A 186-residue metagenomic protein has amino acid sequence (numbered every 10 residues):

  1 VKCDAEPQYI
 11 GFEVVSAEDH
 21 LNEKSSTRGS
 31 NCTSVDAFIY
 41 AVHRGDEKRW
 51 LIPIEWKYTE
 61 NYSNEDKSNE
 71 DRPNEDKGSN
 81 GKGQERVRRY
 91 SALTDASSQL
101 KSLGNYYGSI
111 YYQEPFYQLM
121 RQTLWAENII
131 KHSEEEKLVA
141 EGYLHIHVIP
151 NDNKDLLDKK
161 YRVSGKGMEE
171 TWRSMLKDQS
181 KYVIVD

Functional and structural regions predicted by a protein language model:
K2-E47: Active-site metal-binding core of divalent-cation-utilizing nuclease and nuclease-like domains
A17-H20, R44, K57-N61, N151-K154: Short, solvent-exposed loop/turn segments at secondary-structure junctions
C32-D36, R49-P53, E114-F116, G142: Extracellular structured ligand-interaction cores
A37-A41, W50-Y58, Q122: Conserved catalytic cores of phosphodiester-cleaving nucleases, focusing on short active-site segments
I52-E55, Y143-N151: Extended hydrophobic secondary-structure segments that form protein cores and membrane-embedded regions
T59-D71, E75-H145: Acidic, metal/cofactor-coordinating or nucleic-acid-engaging core segments within structured domains
N64-D66, A126, K154-G165: A short acidic (Asp/Glu
D158-D186: Polybasic (Lys/Arg-rich)
